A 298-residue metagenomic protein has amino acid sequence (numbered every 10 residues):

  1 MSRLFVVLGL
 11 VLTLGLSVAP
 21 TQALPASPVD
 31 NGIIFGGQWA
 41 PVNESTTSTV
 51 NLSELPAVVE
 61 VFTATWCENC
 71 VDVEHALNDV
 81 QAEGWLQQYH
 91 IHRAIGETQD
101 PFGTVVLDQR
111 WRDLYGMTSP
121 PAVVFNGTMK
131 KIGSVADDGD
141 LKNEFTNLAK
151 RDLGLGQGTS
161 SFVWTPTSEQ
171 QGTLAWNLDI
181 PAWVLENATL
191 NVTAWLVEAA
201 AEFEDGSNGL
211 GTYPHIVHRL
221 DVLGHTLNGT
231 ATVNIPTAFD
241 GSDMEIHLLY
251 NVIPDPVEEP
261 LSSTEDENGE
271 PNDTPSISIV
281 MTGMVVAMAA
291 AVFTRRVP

Functional and structural regions predicted by a protein language model:
M1-P41, V50, A57-V59, C67 (+1 more regions): Secretory targeting signatures
L14, M129, E198-A200: Short loop/turn segments at secondary-structure transitions that flank enzyme active sites
D30-T46, A57, T63-L86, G103-V105: Typically the conserved alpha-helix immediately C-terminal to a functionally engaged Cys/Sec in thioredoxin-like
S53-E54, T189: A generic fold-level signal
F62-T63, M129: Short, histidine-centered active-site or binding-site loop motifs used for metal coordination, general acid-base
V71-P120, N126-A136: Conserved segment of the thioredoxin-like fold in thiol-based oxidoreductases
D100-T118, A122-V124, A136-T274: Short, conserved sequence motifs used for protein processing/export or organelle targeting and for catalysis
